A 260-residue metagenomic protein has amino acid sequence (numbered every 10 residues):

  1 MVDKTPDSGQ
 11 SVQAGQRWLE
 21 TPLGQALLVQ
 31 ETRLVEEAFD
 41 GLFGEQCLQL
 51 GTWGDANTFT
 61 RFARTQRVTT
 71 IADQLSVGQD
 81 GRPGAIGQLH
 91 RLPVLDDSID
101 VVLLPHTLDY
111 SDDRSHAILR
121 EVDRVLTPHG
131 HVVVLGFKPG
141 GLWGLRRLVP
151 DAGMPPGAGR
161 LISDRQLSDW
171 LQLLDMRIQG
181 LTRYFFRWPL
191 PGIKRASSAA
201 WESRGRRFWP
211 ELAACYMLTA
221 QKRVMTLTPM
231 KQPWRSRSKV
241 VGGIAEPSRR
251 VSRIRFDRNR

Functional and structural regions predicted by a protein language model:
M1-G41: Class I SAM-dependent methyltransferase Rossmann-like catalytic core, especially the SAM/SAH-binding loop
R33, E37-L92: Class I SAM-dependent methyltransferase SAM/SAH-binding core
D100-H116: A short SAM/SAH-binding and catalytic strip from SAM-dependent methyltransferases
H116-H131: A short glycine-rich, Lys/Arg-flanked "PGG" loop and its adjoining helix->strand segment in the class I
H131-L161: Conserved class I S-adenosyl-L-methionine
A158-L181: Short alpha-helix
Q179-S203, E211-A213: Conserved catalytic loop of SAM-dependent methyltransferase domains
A200-R260: C-terminal lobe and adjacent flexible extensions of AdoMet/dcAdoMet transferase-like proteins
